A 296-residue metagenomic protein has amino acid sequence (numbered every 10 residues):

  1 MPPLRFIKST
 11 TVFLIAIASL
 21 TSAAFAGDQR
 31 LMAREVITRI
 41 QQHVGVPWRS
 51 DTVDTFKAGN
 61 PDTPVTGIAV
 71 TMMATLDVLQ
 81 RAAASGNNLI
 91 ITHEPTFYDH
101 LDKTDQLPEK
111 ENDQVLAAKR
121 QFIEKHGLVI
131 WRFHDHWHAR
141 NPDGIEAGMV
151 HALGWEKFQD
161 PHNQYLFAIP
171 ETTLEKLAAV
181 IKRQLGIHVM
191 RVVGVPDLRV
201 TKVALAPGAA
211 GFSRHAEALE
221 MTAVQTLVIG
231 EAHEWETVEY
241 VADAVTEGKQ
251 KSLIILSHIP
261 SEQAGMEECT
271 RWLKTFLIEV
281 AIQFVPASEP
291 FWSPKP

Functional and structural regions predicted by a protein language model:
M1-T11: Bacterial N-terminal signal peptides that target proteins for export
T10-T21: Bacterial N-terminal signal peptides
F25-P296: Active-site catalytic microenvironments in core metabolic enzymes, especially phosphate/sugar-handling
